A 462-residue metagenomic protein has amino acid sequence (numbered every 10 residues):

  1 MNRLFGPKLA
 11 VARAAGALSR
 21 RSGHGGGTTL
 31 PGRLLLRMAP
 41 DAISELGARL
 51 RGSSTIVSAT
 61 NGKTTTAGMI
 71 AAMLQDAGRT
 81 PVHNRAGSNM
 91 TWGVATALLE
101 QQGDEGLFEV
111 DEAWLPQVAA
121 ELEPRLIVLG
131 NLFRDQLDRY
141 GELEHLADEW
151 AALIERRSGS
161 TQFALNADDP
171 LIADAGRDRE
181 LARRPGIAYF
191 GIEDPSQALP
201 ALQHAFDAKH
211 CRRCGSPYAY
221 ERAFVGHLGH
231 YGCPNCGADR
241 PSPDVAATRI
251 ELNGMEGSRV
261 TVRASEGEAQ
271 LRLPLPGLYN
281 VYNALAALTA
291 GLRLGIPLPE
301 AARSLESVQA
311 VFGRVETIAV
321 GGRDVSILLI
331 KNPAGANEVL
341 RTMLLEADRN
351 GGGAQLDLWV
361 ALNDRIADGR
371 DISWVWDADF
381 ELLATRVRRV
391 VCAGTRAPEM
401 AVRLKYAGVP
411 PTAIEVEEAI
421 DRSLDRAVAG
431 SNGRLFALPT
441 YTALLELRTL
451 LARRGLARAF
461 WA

Functional and structural regions predicted by a protein language model:
M1-T29, D207-A208, G215, V225-R240 (+3 more regions): ATP-dependent carboxylate-amine ligase
R3-G191, P195-H210: Phosphate-binding loop of NTP-binding sites
G52, F133-R323: Acidic, Mg2+-coordinating active-site environments of NTP-dependent enzymes
T60, S88-N89, S265, P276-L278 (+3 more regions): Short, surface-exposed acidic/glycine-rich loop or hinge patches that mediate macromolecular interfaces
A67, G93, Q117-V118, D138-R139 (+8 more regions): Short glycine-/acidic-enriched loop or helix-start segments at secondary-structure transitions that form or flank
I70, L74, V94-L98, A284-L294 (+2 more regions): Buried hydrophobic packing segments
T80, G186-A188, Q270, D324 (+2 more regions): Conserved beta-strand segments of alpha/beta enzyme cores
A86, D138, P276, L328 (+1 more regions): Pocket-edge positions in alpha/beta enzyme catalytic cores
